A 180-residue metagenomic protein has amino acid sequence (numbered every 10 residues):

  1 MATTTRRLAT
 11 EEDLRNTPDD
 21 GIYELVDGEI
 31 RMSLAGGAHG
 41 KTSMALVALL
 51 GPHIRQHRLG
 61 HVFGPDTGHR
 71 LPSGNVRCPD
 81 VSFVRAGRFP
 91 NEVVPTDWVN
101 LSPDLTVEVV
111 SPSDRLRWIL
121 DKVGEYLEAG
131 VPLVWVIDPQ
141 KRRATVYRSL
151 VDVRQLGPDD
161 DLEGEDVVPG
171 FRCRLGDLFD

Functional and structural regions predicted by a protein language model:
M1-D180: Gly/Pro/Ser/Thr-rich low-complexity, intrinsically disordered segments predominantly at protein N-termini
